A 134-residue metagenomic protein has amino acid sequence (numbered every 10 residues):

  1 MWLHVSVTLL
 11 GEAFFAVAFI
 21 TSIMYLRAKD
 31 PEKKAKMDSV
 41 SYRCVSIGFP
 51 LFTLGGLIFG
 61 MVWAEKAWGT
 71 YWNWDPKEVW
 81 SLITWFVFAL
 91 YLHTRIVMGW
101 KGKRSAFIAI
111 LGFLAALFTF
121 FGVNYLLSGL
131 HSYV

Functional and structural regions predicted by a protein language model:
M1-V134: Polytopic transmembrane helical bundles with strong interfacial aromatic enrichment
